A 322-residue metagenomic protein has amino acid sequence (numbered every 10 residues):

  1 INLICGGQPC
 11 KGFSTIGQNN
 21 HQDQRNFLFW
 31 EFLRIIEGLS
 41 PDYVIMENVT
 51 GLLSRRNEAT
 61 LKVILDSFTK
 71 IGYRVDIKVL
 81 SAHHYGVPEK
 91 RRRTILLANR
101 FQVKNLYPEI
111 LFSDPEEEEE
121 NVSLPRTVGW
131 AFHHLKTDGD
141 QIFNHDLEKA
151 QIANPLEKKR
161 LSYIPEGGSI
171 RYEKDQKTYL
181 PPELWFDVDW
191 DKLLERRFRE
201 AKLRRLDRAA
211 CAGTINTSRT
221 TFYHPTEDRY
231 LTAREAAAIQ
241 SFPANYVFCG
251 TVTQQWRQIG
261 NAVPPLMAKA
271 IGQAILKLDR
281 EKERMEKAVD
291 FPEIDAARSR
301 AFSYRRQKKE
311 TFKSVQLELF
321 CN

Functional and structural regions predicted by a protein language model:
I1-I16, Y43-V49, L96-R100, I215 (+2 more regions): Conserved proline-anchored active-site loop of SAM-dependent methyltransferases that bridges a beta-strand
Q8-P9, P41, P88, P243 (+1 more regions): Proline-centered helix-kink/hinge sites
K11-T15, L52-R55, G86-E89, K104-L106 (+1 more regions): Short catalytic/ligand-binding loop motif for oxyanion handling, primarily in non-cytosolic enzymes, centered on
G17-D23: Short glycine-enriched, charge-decorated loop/helix-capping segments at active-site entrances that position
Q24-L28, T60, L124, M267: Soluble or luminal CAZymes and related metallo-dependent hydrolases
F27-N99: Conserved Class I SAM-dependent methyltransferase catalytic core
S67, R93-Q255, V263-N322: S-adenosyl-L-methionine-dependent DNA methyltransferase catalytic core
